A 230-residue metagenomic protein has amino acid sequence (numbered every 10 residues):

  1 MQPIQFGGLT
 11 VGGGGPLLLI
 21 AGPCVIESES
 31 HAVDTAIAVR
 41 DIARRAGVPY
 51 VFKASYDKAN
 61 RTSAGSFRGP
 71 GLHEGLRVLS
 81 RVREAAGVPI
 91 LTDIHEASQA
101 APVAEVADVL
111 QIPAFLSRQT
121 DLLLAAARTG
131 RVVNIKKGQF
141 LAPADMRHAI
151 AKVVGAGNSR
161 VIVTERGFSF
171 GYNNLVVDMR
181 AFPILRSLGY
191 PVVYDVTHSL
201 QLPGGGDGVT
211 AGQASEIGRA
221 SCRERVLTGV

Functional and structural regions predicted by a protein language model:
M1-L19: N-terminal amphipathic alpha-helix/helix-capping segment at the start of soluble metabolic enzymes
P23-A32, Y50-L72: Glycine-rich, proline-tolerant flexible connector loops at the mouths of alpha/beta enzymes
V25-D41, P70-R77, G212-R219: Glycine-rich anion/phosphate-binding loops
A32, R40, A100, E105-I112 (+2 more regions): A short alpha/beta connector and helix-capping loop motif
A38-A46, G65-L91, A126-V132, F182-V192: Alpha-helix-loop-beta-strand connector modules within alpha/beta enzyme cores
V48-S55, P89-I94, Y194, R223-R225: Short beta-strand segments at enzyme active-site cores
G69-G71, A85-Q99, D108-D121, V132-P143 (+1 more regions): Catalytic beta/alpha-barrel core
T129-R225: Catalytic alpha/beta core domains of metabolic enzymes, predominantly
